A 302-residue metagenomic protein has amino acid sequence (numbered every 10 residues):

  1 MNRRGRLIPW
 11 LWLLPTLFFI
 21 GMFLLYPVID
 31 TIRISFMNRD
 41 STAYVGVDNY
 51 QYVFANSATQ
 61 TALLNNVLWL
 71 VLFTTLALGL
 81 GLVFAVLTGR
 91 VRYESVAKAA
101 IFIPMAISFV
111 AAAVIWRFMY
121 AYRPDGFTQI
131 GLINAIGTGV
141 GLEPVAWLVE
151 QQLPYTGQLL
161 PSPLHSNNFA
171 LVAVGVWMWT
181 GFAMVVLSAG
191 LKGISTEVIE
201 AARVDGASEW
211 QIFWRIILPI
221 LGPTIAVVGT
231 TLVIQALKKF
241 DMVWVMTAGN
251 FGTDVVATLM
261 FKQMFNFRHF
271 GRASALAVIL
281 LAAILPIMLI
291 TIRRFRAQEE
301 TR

Functional and structural regions predicted by a protein language model:
M1-R3: Alpha-helical transmembrane segments of integral membrane proteins
G5-R302: A structural signal for multi-pass alpha-helical bundles of membrane permease subunits that mediate small-molecule
